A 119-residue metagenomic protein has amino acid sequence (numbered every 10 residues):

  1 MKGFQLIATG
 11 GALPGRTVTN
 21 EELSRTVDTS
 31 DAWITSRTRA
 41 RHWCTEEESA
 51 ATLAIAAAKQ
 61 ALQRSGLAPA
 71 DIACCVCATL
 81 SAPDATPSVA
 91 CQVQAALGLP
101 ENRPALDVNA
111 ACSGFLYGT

Functional and structural regions predicted by a protein language model:
M1-C74, Q94-L97: Conserved "HGTGT" condensation-loop signature of ketosynthase/thiolase-family condensing enzymes that catalyze
W33-R37, R41-T52, T79-T119: Conserved catalytic cysteine-centered active-site region of acyl-thioester-dependent Claisen-condensing enzymes
